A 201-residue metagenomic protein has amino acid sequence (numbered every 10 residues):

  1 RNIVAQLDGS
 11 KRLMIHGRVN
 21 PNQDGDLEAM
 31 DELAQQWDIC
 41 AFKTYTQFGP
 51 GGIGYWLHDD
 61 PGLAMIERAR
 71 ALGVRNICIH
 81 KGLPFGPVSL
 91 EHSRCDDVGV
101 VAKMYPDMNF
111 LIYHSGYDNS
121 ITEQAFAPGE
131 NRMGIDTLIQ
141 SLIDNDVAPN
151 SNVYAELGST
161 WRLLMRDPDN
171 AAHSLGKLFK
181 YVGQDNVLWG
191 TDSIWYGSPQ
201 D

Functional and structural regions predicted by a protein language model:
R1-R68: Mid-domain alpha/beta scaffold segments of enzyme catalytic cores
M14-R18, E156, G190: Short catalytic-loop micro-motif centered on adjacent basic/acidic residues
N20-D24, Q47-G51, L83-P84, G116-D118 (+2 more regions): Short, solvent-exposed loop/turn segments at secondary-structure junctions
D24, E28-E32, C40, K177 (+2 more regions): Mid-to-C-terminal alpha-helical segments outside catalytic/metal-binding sites
C40-A41, G54-L188: Catalytic pocket-lining loop regions of alpha/beta-barrel enzymes, especially the amidohydrolase/enolase/GH5 lineages
